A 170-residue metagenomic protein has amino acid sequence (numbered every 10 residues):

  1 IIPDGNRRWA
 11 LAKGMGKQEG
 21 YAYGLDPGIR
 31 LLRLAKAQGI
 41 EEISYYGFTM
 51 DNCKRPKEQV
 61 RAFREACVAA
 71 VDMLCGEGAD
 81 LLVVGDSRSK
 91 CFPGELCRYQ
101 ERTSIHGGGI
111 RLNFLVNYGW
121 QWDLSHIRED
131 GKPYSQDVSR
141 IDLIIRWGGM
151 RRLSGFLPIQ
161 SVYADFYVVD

Functional and structural regions predicted by a protein language model:
I1-D170: Flexible, compositionally biased loop and terminal segments
